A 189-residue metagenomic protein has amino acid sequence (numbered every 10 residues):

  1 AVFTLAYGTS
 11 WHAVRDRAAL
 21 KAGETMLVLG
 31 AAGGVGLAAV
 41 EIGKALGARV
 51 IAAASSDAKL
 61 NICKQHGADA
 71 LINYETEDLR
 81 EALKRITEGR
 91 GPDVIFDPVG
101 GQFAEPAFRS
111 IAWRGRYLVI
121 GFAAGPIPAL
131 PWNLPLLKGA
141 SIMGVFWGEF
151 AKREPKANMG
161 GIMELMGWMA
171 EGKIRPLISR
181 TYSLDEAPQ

Functional and structural regions predicted by a protein language model:
V2-E77: Mid-domain Rossmann-like dinucleotide-binding core that forms the NAD(H)/NADP(H) cofactor-binding site
F3, V28-L29, I51-A53, I72 (+4 more regions): Glycine- and other small-residue-rich loops at beta-strand/loop junctions that grip anionic moieties
Y7-W11, R80, P92, A104 (+2 more regions): A general structural signal for well-ordered alpha-helical segments in protein cores
G23, A68, G91-P92, I174 (+1 more regions): Local beta-strand N-terminus motif with an aromatic residue
K44, L136, A170: Anion (oxyanion) recognition and catalysis
I51, N61-H66, A70-M143: Glycine-rich cofactor phosphate-binding loops and adjacent beta1-alpha1 units of small-molecule cofactor enzyme domains
F146-G148: Active-site PLP-lysine loop of aminotransferase-like
P155-Q189: C-terminal hydrophobic helical "lid"/dimerization subdomain of Rossmann-like NAD(P)H-dependent oxidoreductases
